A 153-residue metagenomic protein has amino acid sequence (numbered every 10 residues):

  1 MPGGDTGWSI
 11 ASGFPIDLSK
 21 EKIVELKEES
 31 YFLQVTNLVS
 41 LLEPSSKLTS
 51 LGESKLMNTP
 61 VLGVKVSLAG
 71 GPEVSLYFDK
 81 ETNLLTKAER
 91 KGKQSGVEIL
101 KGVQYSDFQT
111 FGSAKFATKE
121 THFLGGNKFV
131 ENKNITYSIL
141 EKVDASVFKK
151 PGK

Functional and structural regions predicted by a protein language model:
M1-P2, S50, F78, T110: Generic beta-strand structural signal
G4-P72, K93-I99, K149-K153: Flexible, processing/modification-adjacent segments and terminal tails in exported/periplasmic/extracellular proteins
T59-P151: Gly/Pro-enriched, hydrophobic low-complexity segments that function as extracytoplasmic propeptides/linkers
